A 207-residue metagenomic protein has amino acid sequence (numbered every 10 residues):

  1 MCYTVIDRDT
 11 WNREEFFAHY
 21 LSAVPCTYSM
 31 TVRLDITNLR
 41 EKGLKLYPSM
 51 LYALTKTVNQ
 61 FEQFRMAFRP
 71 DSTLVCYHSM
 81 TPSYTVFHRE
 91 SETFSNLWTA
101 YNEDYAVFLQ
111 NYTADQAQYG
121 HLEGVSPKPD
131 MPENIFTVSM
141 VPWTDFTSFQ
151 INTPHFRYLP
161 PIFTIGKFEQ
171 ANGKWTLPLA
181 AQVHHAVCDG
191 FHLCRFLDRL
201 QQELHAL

Functional and structural regions predicted by a protein language model:
M1-L21, Y77-R89, I151: Short amphipathic alpha-helices and their capping loops
Y3-I6, S22-S49, R65-M80, S95 (+3 more regions): Gly/Ser/Thr-rich phosphate-binding loops and adjoining beta-strand/alpha-helix segments that form adenosine-phosphate
T4-V5, T10, H78, D115-E123 (+6 more regions): Plant-skewed but cross-kingdom recognition/interaction modules and surfaces
A23-C26, M80, F108, A117 (+1 more regions): Conserved GHKL (Bergerat-fold) ATPase module
L39-E62, L177-F196: Acyl activation and transfer enzymes in specialized metabolism, enriched for ANL adenylate-forming modules
H88-T144: Helical lid/core segments from catalytic subdomains that handle acyl or acyl-like groups
D130-W143, P161-D198: Histidine-centered acyl-transfer/condensation active-site motif and its immediate structural neighborhood
T147: Active-site cores that bind ATP or allylic diphosphates and position pyrophosphate for catalysis
